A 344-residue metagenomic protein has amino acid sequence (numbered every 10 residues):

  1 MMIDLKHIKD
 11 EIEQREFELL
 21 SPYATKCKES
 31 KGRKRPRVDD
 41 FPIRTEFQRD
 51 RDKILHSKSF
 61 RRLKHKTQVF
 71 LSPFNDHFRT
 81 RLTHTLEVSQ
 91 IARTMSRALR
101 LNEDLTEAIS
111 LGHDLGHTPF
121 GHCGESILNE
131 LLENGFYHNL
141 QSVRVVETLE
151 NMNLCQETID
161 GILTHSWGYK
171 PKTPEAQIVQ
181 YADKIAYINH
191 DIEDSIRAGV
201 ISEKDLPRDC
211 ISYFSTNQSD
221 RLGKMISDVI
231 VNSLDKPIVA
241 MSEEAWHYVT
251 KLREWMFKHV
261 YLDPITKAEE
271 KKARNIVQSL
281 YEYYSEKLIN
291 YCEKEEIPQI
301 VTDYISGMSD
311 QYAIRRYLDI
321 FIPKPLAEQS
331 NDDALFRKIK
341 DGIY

Functional and structural regions predicted by a protein language model:
M1-L82, S89-M95, N102-E103, F136-Y344: Histidine-centered, transition-metal-coordinating active-site segments
H84-E87, G124: Active/ligand-binding-proximal structured segments within catalytic/core domains that scaffold catalytic residues
D104-A108, P119-G135, R197-I201: Post-HEXXH active-site segment of zinc metalloproteases
E107-G112, Y181-A182: Short alpha-helix carrying the canonical HExxH Zn2+-binding catalytic motif
L111-L115, S166: Acidic, glycine-rich active-site loops and adjacent beta-strand->loop/helix elements that engage anionic groups
G116-F120, A186: Short active-site segment of divalent metal-dependent hydrolases/proteases that encodes the spacing between
